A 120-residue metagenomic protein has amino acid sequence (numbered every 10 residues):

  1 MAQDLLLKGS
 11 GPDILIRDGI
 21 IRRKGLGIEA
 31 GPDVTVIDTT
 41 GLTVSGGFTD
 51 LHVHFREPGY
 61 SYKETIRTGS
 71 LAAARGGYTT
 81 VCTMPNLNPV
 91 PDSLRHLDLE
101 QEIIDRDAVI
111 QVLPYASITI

Functional and structural regions predicted by a protein language model:
M1-G47: Histidine-rich, glycine-flanked metal-binding segment
G25, P85, A116: Short beta-strand/turn micro-motifs composed of small residues that flank or help shape donor/cofactor-binding pockets
E29, P89, I120: Surface-exposed, flexible loop/turn segments at secondary-structure boundaries
I37-D38, T83, P114: General beta-strand structural signal in soluble alpha/beta enzymes
L42-D107: Metal-associated gating/positioning segment near the N- to mid-region
E102-I118: A glycine-rich helix N-cap at a beta->alpha junction
